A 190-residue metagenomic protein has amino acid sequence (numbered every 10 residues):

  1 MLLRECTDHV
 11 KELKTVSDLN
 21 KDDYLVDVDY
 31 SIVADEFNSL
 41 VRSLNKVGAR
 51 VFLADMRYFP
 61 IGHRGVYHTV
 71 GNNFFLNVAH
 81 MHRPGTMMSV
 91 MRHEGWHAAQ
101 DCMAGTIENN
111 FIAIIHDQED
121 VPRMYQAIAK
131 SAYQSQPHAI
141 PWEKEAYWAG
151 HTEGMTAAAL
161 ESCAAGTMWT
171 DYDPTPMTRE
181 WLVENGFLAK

Functional and structural regions predicted by a protein language model:
L2-G71, P84: Auxiliary, metal-adjacent structural segments of Zn-dependent hydrolase domains
E36-L40, M87, M91, A99 (+3 more regions): Stable alpha-helical elements in mature extracytoplasmic
V47, N109-K190: Metalloprotease/metallohydrolase-associated module, dominated by Zn2+-dependent proteases
D55-R57, V78-H80, C102-A104: A mature extracytoplasmic/lumenal domain signature
R64-N73, V121-A127: Short alpha-helical hairpin
F74-M91: Short pre-active-site segment immediately N-terminal to the catalytic Zn-binding motif
G95-A113: Catalytic Zn2+-binding segment of zinc metalloproteases
